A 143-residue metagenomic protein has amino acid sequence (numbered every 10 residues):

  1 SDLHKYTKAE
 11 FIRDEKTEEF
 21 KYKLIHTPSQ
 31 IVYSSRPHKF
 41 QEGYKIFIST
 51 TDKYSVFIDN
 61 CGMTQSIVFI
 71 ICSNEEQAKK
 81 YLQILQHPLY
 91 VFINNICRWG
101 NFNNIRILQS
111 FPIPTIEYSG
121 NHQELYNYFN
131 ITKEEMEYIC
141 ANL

Functional and structural regions predicted by a protein language model:
S1-G120, E124-L143: Polybasic, glycine- and aromatic-enriched phosphate-binding surface used to engage nucleic acids
